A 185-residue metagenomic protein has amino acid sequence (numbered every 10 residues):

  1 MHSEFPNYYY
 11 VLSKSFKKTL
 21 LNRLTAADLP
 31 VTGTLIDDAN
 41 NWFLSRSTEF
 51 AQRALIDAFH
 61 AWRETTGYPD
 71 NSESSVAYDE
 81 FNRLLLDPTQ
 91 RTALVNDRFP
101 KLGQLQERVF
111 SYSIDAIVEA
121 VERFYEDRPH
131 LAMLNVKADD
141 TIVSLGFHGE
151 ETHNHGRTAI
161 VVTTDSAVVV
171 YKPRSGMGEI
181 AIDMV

Functional and structural regions predicted by a protein language model:
L12-V185: Conserved ATP-binding subdomain of kinase catalytic cores across diverse folds
